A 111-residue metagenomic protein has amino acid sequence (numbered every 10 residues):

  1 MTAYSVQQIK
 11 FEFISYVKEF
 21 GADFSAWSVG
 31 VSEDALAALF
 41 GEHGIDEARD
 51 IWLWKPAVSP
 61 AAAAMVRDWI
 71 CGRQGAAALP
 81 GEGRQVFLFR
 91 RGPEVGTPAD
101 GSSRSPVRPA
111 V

Functional and structural regions predicted by a protein language model:
M1-V111: GIY-YIG nuclease catalytic motif and its immediate N-terminal context
